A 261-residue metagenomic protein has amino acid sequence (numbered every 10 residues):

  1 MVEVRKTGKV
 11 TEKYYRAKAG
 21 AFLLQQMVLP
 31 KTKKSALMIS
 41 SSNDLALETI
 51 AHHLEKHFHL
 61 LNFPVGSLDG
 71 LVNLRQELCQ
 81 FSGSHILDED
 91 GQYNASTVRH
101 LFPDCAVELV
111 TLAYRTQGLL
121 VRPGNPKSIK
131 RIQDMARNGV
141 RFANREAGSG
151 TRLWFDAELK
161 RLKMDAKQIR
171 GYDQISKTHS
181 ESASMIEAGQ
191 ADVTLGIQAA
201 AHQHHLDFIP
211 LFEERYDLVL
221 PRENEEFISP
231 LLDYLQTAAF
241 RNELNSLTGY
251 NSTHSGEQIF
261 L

Functional and structural regions predicted by a protein language model:
V10-S35: Conserved segment of winged-helix/HTH DNA-binding domains
L29-T32, L112, V121-F142: Flexible hinge/capping segments at coil-to-helix
K33-S42, Q133-L153: Short loop->beta-strand "edge-of-pocket" segments that line small-molecule binding or catalytic clefts across diverse
T49-I129: N-terminal segment of the mature folded domain
H59-G66, D165-T178: Short beta-strand-to-loop elements that line the ligand-binding cleft of bilobed periplasmic-binding protein-like
H85-H100, A183-F212: A ligand-binding cleft/hinge motif common to bilobed small-molecule-binding domains
D104-T116, L206-D233, H254-G256: Periplasmic-binding protein-like
L235-S252: Periplasmic-binding protein-like
